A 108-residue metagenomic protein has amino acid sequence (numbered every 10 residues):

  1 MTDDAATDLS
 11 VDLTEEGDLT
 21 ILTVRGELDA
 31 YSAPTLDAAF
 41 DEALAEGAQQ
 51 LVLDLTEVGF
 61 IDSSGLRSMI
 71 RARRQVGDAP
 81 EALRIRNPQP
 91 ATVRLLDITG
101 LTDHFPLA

Functional and structural regions predicted by a protein language model:
D3-A5, S10-D37: STAS-typified acidic loop motif
L28-H104: Amphipathic alpha-helical interaction surfaces in cytosolic regulatory modules
P106-A108: Short acidic-hydrophobic, aromatic-tinged amphipathic segments that line or gate anion-handling sites
